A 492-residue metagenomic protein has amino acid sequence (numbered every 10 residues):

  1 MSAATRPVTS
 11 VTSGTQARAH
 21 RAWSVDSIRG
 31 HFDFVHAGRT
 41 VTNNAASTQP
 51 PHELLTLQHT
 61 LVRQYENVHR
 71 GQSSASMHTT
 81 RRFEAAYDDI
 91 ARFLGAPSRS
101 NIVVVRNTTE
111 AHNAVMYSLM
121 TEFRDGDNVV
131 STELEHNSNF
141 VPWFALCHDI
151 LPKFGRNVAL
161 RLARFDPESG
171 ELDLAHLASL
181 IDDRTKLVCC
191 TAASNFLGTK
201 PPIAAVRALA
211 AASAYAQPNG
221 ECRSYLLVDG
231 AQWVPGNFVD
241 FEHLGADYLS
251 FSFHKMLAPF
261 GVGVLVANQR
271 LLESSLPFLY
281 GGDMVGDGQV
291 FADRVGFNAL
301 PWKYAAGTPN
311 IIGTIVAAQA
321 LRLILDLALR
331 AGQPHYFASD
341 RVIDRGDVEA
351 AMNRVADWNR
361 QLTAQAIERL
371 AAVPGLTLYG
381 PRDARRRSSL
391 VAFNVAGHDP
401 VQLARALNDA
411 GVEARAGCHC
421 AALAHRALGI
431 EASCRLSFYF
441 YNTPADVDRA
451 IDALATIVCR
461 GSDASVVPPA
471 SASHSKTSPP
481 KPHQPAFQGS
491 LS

Functional and structural regions predicted by a protein language model:
S2-K476, P480-S492: Pyridoxal 5′-phosphate
